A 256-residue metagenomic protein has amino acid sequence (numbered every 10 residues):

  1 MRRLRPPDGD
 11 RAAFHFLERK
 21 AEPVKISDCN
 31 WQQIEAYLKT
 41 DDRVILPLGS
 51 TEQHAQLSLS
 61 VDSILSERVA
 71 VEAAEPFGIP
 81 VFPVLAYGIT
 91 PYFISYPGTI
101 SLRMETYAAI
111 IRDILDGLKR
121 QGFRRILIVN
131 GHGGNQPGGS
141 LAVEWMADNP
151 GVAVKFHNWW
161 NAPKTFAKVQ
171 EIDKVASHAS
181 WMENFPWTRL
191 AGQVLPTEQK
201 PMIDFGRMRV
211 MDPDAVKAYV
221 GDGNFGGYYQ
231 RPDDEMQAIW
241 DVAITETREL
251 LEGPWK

Functional and structural regions predicted by a protein language model:
M1-R2, D42: Residue-level detector of alpha-helical hydrophobic segments embedded in or interacting with membranes
R2-D8: Short, often N-terminal, low-complexity regions that either remain intrinsically disordered or form a short helix
D8-D10, H15: Intrinsic-disorder-associated, low-complexity terminal segments enriched in Asp/Asn/His/Tyr and depleted of Lys/Arg
F16-E105, A109-L127, G133-K256: Extended, histidine- and acidic-residue-enriched regions that form the cofactor-binding/catalytic faces
